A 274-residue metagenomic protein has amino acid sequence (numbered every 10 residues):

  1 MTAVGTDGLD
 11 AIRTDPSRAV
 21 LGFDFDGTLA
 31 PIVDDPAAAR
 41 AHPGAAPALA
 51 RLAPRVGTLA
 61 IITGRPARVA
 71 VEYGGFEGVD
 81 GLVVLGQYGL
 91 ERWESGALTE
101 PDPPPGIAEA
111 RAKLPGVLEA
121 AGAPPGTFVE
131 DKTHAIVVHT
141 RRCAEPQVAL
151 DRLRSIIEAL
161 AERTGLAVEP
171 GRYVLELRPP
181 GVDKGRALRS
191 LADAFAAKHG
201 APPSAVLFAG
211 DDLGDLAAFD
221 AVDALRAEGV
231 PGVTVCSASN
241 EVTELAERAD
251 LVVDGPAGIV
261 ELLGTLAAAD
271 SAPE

Functional and structural regions predicted by a protein language model:
M1-F25, L29-V33, G44, R51 (+1 more regions): Non-catalytic pre-domain segments flanking phosphatase-related domains
T2-A3, P16, H42, G185-E274: Mg2+-dependent phosphoryl-transfer enzymes with acidic/Ser/Thr/Gly-rich catalytic loops
A19-L21, L82, V206: The start of beta-strands in P-loop NTPase/AAA+ ATPase cores
T28, A67, G214: Conserved Rossmann-like nucleotide-cofactor binding loop
R40-K132: Active-site phosphate-binding/coordination module
F76-E91, A159, L245-E261: Structural recognition of alpha->loop->beta junctions
A121-A209, L213-A221, E228-V230: Conserved acidic, metal-coordinating active-site core of Asp-based, Mg2+-dependent phosphoryl-transfer enzymes
